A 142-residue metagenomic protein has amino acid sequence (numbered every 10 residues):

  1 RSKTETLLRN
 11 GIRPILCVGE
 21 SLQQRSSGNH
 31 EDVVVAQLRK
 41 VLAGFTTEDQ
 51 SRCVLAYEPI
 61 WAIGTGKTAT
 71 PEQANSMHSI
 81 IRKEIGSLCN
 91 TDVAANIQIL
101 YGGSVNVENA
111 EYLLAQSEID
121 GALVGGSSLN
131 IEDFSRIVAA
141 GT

Functional and structural regions predicted by a protein language model:
R1-T142: Active-site loop-to-helix "anion-binding N-cap" substructures in soluble metabolic enzymes
